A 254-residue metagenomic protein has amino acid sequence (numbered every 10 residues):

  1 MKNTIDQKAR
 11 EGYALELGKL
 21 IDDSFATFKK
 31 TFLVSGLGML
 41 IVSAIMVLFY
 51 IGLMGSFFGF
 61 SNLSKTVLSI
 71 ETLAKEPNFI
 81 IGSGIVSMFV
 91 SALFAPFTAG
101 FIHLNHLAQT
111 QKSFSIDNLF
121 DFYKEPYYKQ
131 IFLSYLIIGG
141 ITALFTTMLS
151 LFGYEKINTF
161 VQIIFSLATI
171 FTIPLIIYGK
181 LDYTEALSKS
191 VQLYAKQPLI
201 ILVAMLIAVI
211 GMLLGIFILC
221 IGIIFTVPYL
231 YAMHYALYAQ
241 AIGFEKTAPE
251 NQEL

Functional and structural regions predicted by a protein language model:
K2-T4, P77-K112, A143-D182, I216-T247: Selective recognition of hydrophobic, aromatic-rich stretches within alpha-helical transmembrane segments of polytopic
T4-D6, G12, E16, F244-L254: Cytosolic juxtamembrane C-terminal amphipathic helix followed by a basic/polar low-complexity tail immediately after
Q7-D22, A26, K30-T110, G139: Short, small/hydrophobic-residue-rich motifs at membrane-helix boundaries and re-entrant hairpins of integral membrane
A14-I45, I116-L144, F165-I216, L254: Interfacial aromatic "cap" segments that immediately flank transmembrane helices in multipass membrane proteins
M39, I45-F58, L63-S64, T146-Y154 (+3 more regions): Outer-membrane beta-barrel domain signature
S56-F57, Y238-A239, Q252-E253: A general structural signal for short secondary-structure boundary/capping elements
T72, Q109-F122: Membrane-interface interhelical connector segments
